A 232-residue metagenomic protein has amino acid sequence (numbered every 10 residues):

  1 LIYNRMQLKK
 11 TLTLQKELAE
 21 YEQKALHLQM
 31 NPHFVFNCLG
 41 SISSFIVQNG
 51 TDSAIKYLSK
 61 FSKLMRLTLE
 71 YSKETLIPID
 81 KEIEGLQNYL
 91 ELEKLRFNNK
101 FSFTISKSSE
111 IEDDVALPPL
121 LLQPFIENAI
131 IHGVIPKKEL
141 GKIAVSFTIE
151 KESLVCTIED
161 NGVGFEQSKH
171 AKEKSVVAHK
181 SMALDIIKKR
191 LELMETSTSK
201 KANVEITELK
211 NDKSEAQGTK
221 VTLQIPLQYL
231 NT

Functional and structural regions predicted by a protein language model:
L1-N203: Two-component histidine phosphotransfer core
E110, K210-N211: Residue-level detector of flexible, active-site-proximal loop/helix-junction positions within diverse enzyme catalytic
I143, N211, A216-I225: Hydrophobic core positions in the C-terminal catalytic ATP-binding module
I206-E208: ABC-family ATPase nucleotide-binding domain "signature/switch" substructure
P226-N231: Two-component histidine kinase transmitter core
